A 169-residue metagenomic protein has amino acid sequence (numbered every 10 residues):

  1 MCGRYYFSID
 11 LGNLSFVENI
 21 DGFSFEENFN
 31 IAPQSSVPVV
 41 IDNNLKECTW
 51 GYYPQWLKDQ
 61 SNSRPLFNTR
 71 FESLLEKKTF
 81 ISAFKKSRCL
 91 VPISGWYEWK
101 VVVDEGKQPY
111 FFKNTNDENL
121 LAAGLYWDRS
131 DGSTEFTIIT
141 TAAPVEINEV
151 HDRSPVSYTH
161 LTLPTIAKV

Functional and structural regions predicted by a protein language model:
M1-L161: Short linear sequence motif anchored by a di-proline
H160-V169: Single conserved hydrophobic/aromatic residue that forms the stacking wall/gate of nucleotide- or nucleobase-binding
